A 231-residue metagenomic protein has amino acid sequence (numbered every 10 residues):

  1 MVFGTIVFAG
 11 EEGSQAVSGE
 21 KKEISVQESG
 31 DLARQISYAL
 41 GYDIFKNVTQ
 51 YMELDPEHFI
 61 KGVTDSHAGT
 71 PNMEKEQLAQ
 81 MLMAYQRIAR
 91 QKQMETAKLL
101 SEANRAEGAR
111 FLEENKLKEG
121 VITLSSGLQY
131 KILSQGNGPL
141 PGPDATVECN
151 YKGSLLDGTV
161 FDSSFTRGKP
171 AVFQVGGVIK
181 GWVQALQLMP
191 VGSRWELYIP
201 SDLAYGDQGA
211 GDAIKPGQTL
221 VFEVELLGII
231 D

Functional and structural regions predicted by a protein language model:
V7-D231: Cross-family detector of peptidyl-prolyl cis-trans isomerase
